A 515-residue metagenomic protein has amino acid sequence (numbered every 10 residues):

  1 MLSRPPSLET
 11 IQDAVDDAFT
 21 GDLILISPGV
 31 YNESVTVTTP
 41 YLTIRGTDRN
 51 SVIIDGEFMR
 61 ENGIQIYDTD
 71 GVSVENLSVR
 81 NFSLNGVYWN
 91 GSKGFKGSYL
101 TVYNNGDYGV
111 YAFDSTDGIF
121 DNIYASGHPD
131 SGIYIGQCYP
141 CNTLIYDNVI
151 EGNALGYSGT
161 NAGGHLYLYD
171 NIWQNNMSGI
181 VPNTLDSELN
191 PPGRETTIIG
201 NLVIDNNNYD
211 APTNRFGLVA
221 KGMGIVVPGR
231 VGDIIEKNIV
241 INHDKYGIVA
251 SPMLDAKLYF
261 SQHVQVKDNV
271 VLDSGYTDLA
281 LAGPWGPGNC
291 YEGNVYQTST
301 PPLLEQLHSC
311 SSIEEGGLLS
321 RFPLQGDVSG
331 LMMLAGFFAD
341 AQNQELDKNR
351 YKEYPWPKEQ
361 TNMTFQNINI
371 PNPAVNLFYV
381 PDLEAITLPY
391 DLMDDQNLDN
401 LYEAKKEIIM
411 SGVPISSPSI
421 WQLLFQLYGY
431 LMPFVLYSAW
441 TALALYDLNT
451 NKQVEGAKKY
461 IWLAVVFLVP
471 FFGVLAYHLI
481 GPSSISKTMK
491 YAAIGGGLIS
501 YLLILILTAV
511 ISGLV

Functional and structural regions predicted by a protein language model:
M1-L25, V30-N32: Acidic Gly/Asp/Thr-rich repetitive segments characteristic of extracellular carbohydrate-active and adhesion proteins
L2-E9, Y41-S83: Right-handed parallel beta-helix/beta-spiral solenoid domain characteristic of secreted/periplasmic
I11-A18, N32-T39, I44, I54-D55 (+5 more regions): Short, T/G/N/S-enriched strand-turn elements that build extracellular solenoid repeat scaffolds
L25, Y259, L272-I409: Acidic, glycine- and Ser/Thr-rich low-complexity intrinsically disordered tracts in extracellular/secreted proteins
Y31-V37, D55-N62, S83-W89, G106-F113 (+8 more regions): Short glycine/acidic-rich loop motifs that flank beta-strands on beta-rich extracellular proteins
T47-N50, D70-N81, K93-Y108, T116-S131 (+7 more regions): Right-handed parallel beta-helix
M432-W440, K459-I480: Hydrophobic, aromatic-rich membrane-embedded alpha-helical segments
L505-V515: Juxtamembrane boundary at the C-terminal end of a transmembrane helix
